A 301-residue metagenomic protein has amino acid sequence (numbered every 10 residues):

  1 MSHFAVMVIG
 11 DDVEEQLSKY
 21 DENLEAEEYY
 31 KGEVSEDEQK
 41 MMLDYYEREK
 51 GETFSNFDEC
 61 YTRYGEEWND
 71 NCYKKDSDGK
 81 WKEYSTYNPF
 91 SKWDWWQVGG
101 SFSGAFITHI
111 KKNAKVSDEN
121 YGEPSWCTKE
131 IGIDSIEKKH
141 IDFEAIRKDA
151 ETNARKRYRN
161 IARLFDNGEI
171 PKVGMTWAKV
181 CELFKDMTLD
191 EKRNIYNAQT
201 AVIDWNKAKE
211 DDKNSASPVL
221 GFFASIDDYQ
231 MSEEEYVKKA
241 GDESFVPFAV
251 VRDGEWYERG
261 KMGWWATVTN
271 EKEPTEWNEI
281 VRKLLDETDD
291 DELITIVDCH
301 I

Functional and structural regions predicted by a protein language model:
M1-K283, E287, I301: Acidic (Asp/Glu-rich) sequence patches and key acidic residues that form negatively charged surfaces used
D291-I301: C-terminal or internal capping secondary-structure element at the end of a domain, subdomain, or sheet
